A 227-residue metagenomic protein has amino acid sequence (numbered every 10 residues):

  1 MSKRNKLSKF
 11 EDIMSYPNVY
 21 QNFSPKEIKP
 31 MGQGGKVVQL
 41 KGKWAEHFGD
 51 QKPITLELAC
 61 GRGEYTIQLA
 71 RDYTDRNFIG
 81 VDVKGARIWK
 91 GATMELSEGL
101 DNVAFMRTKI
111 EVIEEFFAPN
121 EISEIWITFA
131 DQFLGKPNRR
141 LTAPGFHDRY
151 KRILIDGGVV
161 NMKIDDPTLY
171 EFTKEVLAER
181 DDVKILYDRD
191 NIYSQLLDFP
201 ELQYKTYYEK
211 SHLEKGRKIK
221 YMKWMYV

Functional and structural regions predicted by a protein language model:
M1-I54, E64-R71: S-adenosyl-L-methionine
A59-G63: Class I SAM-dependent methyltransferase "Motif I" SAM/SAH-binding loop
N77-D82: Conserved SAM-binding motif I beta-strand of class I
A92-P119: S-adenosyl-L-methionine
F116-E124, F129: A short acidic, Gly/Pro-enriched loop at the edge of an enzyme's catalytic core that lines a small-molecule cofactor
T142-D156: A short glycine-rich, Lys/Arg-flanked "PGG" loop and its adjoining helix->strand segment in the class I
G157-I164: Conserved beta-strand signature within the Rossmann-like core of class I S-adenosyl-L-methionine
R180-V227: Class I S-adenosyl-L-methionine
